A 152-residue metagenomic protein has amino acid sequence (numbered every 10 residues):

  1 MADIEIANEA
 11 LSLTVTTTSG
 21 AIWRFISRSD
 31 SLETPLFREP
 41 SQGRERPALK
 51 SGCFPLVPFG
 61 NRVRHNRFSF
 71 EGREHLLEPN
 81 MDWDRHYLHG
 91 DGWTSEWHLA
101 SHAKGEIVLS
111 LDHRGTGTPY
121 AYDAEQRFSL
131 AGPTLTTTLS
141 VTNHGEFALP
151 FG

Functional and structural regions predicted by a protein language model:
M1-G152: Surface-exposed acidic/polar loop and edge beta-strand patches at domain peripheries
